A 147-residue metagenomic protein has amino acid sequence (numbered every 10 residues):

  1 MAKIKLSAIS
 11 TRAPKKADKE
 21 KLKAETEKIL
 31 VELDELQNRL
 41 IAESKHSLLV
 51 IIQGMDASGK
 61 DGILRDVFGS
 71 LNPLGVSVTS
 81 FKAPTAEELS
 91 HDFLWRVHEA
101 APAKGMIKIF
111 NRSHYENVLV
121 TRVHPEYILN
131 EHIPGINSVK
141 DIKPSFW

Functional and structural regions predicted by a protein language model:
M1-W147: Glycine-rich phosphate-binding loop of ATP-dependent small-molecule kinases
